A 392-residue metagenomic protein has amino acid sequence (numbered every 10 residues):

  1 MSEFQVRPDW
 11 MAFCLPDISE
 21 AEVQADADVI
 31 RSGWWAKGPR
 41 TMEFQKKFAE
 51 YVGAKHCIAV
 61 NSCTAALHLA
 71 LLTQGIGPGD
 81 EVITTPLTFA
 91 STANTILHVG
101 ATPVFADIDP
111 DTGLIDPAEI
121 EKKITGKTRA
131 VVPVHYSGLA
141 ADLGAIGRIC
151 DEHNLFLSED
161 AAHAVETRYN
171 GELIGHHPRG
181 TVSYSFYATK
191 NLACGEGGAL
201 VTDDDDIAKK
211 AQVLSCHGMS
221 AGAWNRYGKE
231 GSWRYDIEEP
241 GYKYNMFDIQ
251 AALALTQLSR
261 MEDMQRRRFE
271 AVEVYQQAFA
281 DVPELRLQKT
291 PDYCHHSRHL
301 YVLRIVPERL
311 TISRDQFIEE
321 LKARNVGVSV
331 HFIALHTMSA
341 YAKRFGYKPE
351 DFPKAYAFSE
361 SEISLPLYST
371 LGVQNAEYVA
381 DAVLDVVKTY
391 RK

Functional and structural regions predicted by a protein language model:
M1-W34, P39, D236-E238, P366: N-terminal "arm"/small-domain region of PLP-dependent enzymes with the aminotransferase-like
W34-E81, T95-V99, F105-D107, E172: Phosphate-binding glycine-rich loop
M42-K46, A54-C57, A118, A130-V134 (+5 more regions): PLP-dependent aminotransferase class I/II
I58, I83, V104, F156-S158 (+3 more regions): Structural detector of well-ordered beta-strand residues that form the stable sheet scaffold of enzyme domains
L72-A164, R168: PLP-dependent aminotransferase-like
L114-K123, G171-T181, V383-D385: A short alpha/beta connector and helix-capping loop motif
E159-C194, W233-E238: Conserved active-site segment immediately N-terminal to the catalytic lysine that forms the internal aldimine
H177-A221, D248: Active-site PLP attachment segment
